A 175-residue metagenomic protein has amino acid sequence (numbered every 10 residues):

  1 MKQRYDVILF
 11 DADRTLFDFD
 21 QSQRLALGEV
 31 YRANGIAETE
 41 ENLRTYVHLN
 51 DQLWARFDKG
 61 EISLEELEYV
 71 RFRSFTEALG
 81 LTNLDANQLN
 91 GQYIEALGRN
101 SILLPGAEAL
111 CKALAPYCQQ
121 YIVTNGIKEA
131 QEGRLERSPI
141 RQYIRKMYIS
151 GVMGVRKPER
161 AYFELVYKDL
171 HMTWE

Functional and structural regions predicted by a protein language model:
K2-A12, L16-P105: N-terminal helical cap/lid subdomain that shapes the substrate entry/recognition surface in HAD-like hydrolases
K2-Q3, P116-C118, D169-E175: Glycine-rich phosphate-binding loop signature in dinucleotide/nucleotide-binding domains
L16, A130, Y162: Conserved short alpha-helix immediately C-terminal to the canonical SAM/SAH-binding motif I of Rossmann-like
R24-G28, S138-I140, V166: Glycine-rich, phosphate-binding/catalytic loops in enzymes
A37, T82, R141, R145 (+1 more regions): Conserved H-loop
Q88-N90, A96-I102, A107-S138, K146-M153: Substrate-recognition element of Asp-dependent hydrolases with the DxDx(T/V) motif
R156-E175: Conserved Lys-Pro-Asp/Glu-containing loop-to-beta segment of HAD-superfamily phosphomonoesterases, centered on
